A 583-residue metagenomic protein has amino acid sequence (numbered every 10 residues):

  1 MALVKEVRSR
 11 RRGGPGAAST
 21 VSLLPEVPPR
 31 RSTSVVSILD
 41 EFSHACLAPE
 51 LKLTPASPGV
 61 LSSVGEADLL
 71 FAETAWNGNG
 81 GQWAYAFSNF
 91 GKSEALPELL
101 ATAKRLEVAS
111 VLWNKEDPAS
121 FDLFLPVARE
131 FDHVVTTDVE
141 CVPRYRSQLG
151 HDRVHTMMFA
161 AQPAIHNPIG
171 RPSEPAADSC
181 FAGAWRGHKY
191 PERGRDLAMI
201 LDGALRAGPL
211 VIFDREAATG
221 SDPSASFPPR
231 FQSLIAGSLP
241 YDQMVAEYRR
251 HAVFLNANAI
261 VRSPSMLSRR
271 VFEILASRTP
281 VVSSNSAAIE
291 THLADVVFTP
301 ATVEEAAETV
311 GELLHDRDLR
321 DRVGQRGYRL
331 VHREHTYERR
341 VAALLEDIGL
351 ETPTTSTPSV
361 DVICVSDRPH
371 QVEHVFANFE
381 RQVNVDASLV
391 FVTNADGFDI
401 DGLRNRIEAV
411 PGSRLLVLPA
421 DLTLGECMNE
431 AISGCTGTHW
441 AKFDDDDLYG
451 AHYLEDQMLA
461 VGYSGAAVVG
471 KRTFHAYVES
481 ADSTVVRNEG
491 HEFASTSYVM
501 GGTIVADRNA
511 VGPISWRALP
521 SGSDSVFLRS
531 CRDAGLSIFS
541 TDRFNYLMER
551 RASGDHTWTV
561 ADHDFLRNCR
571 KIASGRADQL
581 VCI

Functional and structural regions predicted by a protein language model:
A2-G65, T74-N77, G81-W83, S88-A95 (+3 more regions): Nucleotide-sugar donor-binding catalytic core of glycosyltransferases
S224-Y241, A246-G349, H475-A476: Catalytic binding pocket for nucleotide-activated donors in carbohydrate/polymer assembly enzymes
D242, Q325-R326, P513, R517-I583: C-terminal catalytic/acceptor-binding lobe
A343-N378: N-proximal low-complexity "stem/linker" segments adjacent to membrane-targeting elements
A377-D386: Short, acidic, metal-binding catalytic loop of nucleotide-sugar glycosyltransferases
L418-C435: Glycine-rich, basic loop-to-helix element that forms the pyrophosphate-binding segment of sugar-nucleotide handling
W440: Short aromatic/hydrophobic "clamp" motif used to bind/position activated sugar donors
A451-G522: Conserved catalytic core of nucleotide-sugar-dependent glycosyltransferases
